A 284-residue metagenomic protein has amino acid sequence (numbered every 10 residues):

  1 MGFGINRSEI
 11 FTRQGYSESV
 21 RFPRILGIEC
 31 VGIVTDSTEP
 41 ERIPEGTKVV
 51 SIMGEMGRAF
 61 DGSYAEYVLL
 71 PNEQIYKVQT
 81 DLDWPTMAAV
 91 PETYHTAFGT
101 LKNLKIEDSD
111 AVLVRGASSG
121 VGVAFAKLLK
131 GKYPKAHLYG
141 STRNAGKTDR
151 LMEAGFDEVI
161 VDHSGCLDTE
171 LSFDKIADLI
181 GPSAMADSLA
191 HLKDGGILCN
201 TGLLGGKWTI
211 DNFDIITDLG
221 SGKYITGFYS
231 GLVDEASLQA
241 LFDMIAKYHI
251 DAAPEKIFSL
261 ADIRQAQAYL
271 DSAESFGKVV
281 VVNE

Functional and structural regions predicted by a protein language model:
M1-G4, Q14-M56: Glycine-rich beta-strand-centered segment in the early N-terminal region that forms part of a ligand/cofactor-binding
S37, A117, I180: NAD(P)H cofactor-binding loop motif with strongest signal on the N-terminal glycine-rich segment
S51-G116: NAD(P)H dinucleotide-binding glycine-rich loop of Rossmann-like/cofactor-binding domains, especially the beta1-alpha1
M87-S164: Mid-domain Rossmann-like dinucleotide-binding core that forms the NAD(H)/NADP(H) cofactor-binding site
G99, V233-E284: C-terminal hydrophobic helical "lid"/dimerization subdomain of Rossmann-like NAD(P)H-dependent oxidoreductases
L151, S183-I250, N283-E284: Glycine-rich phosphate-binding loop and adjacent beta-alpha segment of Rossmann(oid) nucleotide-cofactor-binding
D168-I176: A short acidic, Gly/Pro-enriched loop at the edge of an enzyme's catalytic core that lines a small-molecule cofactor
